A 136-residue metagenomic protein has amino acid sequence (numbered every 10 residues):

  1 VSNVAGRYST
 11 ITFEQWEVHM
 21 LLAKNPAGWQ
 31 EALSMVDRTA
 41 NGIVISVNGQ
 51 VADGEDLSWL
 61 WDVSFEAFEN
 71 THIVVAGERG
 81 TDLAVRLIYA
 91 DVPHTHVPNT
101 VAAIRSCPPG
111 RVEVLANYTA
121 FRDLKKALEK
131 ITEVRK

Functional and structural regions predicted by a protein language model:
S2-K136: ATP-dependent carboxylate-amine ligase
